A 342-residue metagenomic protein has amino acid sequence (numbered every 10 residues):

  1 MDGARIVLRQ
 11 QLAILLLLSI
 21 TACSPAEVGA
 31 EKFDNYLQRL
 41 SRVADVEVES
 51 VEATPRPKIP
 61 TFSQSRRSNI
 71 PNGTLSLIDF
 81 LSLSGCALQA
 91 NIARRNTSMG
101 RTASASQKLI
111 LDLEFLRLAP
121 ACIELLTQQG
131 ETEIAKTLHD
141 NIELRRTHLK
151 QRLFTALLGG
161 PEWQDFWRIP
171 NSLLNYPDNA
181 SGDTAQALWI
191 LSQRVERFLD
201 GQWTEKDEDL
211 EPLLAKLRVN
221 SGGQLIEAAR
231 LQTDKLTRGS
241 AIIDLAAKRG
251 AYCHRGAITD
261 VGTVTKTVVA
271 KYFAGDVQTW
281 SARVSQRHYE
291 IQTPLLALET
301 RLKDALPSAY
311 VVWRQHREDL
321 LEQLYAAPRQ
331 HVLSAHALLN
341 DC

Functional and structural regions predicted by a protein language model:
D2-L12: Bacterial N-terminal signal peptides that target proteins for export
A13, L153-L157, D319-Q323, A327: Alpha-helical interaction segments
S19-A22: C-terminal motif of bacterial Sec signal peptides marking the signal peptidase cleavage site
A26-E52, V219-C342: A cross-kingdom marker for long, charged
E27-N179: N-terminal Sec/ER secretory leader and immediately downstream segment of secreted/extracellular precursors
T137-D244: Extended, low-hydrophobicity segments enriched in charged/polar residues
